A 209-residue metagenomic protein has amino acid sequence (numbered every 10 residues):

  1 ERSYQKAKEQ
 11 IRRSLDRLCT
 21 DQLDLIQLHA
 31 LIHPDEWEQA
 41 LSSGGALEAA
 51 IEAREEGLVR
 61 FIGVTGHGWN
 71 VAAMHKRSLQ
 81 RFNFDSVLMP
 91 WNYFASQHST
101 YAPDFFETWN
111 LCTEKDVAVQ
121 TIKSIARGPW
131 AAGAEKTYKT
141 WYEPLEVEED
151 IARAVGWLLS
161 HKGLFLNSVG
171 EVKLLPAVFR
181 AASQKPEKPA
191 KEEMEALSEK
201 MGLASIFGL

Functional and structural regions predicted by a protein language model:
E1-R12: Glycine-rich anion/phosphate-binding loops
E1-R2, Q22-H29, P90-Y93: A short, structured active-site edge motif that brings together acidic residues
Q10-L18, E48-A50, H75: Short, charged beta->alpha transition segments
L15-E38: Active-site groove signature of glycoside hydrolases
L31-L209: Beta/alpha (TIM)-barrel catalytic core signal, keyed to glycine-rich beta->alpha loops juxtaposed to Asp/Glu that bind
